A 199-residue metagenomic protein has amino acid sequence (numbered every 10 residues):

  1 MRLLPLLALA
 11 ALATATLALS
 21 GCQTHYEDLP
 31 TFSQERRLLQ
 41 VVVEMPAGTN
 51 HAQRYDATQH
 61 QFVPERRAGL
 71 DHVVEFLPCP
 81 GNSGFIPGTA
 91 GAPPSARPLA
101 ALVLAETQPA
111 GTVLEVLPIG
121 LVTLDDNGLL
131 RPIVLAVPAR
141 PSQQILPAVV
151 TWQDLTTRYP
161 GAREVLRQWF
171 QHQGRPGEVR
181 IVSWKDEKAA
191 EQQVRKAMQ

Functional and structural regions predicted by a protein language model:
M1-P5, P87: Positively charged n-region of N-terminal signal peptides that target proteins for export
L7-A18: Bacterial N-terminal signal peptides
C22-Q199: Hydrophobic N-terminal alpha-helices or hydrophobic patches in metabolic proteins across all domains of life
